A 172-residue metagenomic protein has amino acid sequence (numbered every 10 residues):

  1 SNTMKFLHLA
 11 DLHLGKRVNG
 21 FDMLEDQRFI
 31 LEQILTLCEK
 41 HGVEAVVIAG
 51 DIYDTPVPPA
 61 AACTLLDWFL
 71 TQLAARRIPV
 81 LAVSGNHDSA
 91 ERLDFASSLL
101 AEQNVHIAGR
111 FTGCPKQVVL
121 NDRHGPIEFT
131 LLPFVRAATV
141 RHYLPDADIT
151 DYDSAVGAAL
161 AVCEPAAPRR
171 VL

Functional and structural regions predicted by a protein language model:
S1-T71, A75: N-terminal active-site segment of His-dependent metallophosphoesterases
K5, E44, P79, P126 (+1 more regions): Residues at the starts of beta-strands that form the adenosine-phosphate
L9-A10, A45-D51, P79-N86, H106-F111: Active-site neighborhood of phospho(di)ester-bond hydrolases with catalytic His/Asp-centered motifs
R17-G20, Y53, P79-V80, L99-V105: N-terminal start-of-chain detector that recognizes signal peptides and the immediate post-cleavage beginning
H41, L73-R77, V162-R169: A structural motif corresponding to the C-terminal end of an alpha-helix and its immediate exit/capping segment
A45, T64-N86, R92, L99-E102: Glycine-rich, N-terminal phosphate-binding loop and its surrounding beta-alpha-beta segment
P58, D88-L172: His/Asp/Glu-rich metal-coordinating catalytic cores of metallo-dependent phosphodiesterases/hydrolases acting on
